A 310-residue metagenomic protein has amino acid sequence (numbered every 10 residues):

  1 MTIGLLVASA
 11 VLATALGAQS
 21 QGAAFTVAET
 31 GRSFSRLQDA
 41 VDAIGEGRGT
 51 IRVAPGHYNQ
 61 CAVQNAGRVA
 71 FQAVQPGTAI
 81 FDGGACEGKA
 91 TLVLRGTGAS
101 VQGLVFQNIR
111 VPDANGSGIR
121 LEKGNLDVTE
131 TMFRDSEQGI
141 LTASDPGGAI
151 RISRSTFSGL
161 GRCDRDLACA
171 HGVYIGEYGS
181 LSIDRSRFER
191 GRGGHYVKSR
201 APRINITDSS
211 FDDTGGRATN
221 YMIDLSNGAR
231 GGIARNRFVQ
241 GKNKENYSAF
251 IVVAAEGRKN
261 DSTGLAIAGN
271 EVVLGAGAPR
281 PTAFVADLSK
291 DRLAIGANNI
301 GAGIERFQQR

Functional and structural regions predicted by a protein language model:
G4-A15: Bacterial N-terminal signal peptides
A18-G22: Boundary at the C-terminal end of the N-terminal hydrophobic targeting segment
A24-A54, N59-Q60: Acidic Gly/Asp/Thr-rich repetitive segments characteristic of extracellular carbohydrate-active and adhesion proteins
F34, Q60, A79-I80, G275: Short, solvent-exposed loop/turn elements at domain surfaces
D42, E46, Y58-Q72, I80-Q102 (+3 more regions): Extracellular beta-strand-rich solenoid/capping regions of secreted or surface-exposed proteins that bind or remodel
A54, R68, Q72-A79, G98-N108 (+8 more regions): Right-handed parallel beta-helix
G83-L92, P112-R120, D135-S144, D164-I175 (+4 more regions): Extracellular beta-strand/beta-solenoid scaffold signature
P279-R310: Leucine-rich solenoid repeat scaffolds
